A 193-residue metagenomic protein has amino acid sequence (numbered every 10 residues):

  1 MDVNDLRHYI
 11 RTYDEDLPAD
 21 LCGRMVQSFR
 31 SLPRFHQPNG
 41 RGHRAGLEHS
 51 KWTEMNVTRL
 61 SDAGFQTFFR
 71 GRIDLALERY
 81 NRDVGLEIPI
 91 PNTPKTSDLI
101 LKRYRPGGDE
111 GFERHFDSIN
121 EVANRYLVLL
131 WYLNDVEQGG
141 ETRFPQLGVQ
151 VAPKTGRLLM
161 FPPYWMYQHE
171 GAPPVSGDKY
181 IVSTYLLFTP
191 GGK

Functional and structural regions predicted by a protein language model:
M1-L158, M166-K193: Fe(II)/2-oxoglutarate oxygenase catalytic core
